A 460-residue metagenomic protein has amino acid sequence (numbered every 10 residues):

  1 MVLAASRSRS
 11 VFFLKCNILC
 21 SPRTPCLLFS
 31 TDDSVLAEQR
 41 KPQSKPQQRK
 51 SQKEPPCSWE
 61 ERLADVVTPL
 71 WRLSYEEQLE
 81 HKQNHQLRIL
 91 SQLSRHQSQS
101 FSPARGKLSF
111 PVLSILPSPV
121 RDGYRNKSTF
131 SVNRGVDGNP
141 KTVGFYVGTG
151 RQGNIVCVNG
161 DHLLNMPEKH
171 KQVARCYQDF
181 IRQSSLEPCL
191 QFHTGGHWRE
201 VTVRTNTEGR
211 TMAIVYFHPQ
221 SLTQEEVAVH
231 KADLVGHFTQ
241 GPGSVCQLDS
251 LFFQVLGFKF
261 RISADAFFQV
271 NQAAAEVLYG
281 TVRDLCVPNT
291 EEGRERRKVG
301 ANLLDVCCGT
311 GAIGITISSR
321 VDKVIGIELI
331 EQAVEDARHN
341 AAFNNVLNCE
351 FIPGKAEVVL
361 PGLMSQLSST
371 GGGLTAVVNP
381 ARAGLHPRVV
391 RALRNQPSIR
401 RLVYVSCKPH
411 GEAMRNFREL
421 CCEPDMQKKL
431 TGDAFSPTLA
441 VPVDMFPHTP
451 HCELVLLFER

Functional and structural regions predicted by a protein language model:
M1-S34: N-terminal mitochondrial targeting presequence
S6, S30-R40, L222-R460: Rossmann-like S-adenosyl-L-methionine
P22-E77, S102-K107, V346-C349: Intrinsically disordered, low-complexity, charged terminal tails and linkers of eukaryotic nucleolar
P55-L190: Extended interfacial segments that mediate partner engagement and assembly in macromolecular machines
F101-R105, P188-G195, T290-L303: Short helix/loop segment immediately N-terminal to the Walker
L113-V120, Q191-H193, T202, V441-M445: Short, solvent-exposed loop/turn elements at beta->coil junctions and helix N-caps that rim active or binding pockets
G123-G144, G148, Q152, L190-E200 (+2 more regions): Non-catalytic substrate-recognition/targeting regions of SAM-dependent transferases
C157-N165, V201, C308, S319 (+1 more regions): Alpha-helical transmembrane segments and adjacent TM-loop junctions that form the membrane-embedded core of multi-pass
